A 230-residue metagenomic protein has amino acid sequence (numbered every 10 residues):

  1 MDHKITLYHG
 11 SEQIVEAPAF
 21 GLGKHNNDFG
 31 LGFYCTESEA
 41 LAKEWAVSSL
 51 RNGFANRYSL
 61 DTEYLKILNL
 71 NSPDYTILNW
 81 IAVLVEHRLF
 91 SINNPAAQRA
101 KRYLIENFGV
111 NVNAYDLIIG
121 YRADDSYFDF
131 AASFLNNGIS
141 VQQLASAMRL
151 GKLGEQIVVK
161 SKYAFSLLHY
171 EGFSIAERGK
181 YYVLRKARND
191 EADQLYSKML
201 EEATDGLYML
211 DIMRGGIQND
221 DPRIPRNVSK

Functional and structural regions predicted by a protein language model:
M1-D28, N56, P222-K230: ADP-ribose/NAD+-binding catalytic cleft of ART/PARP-like enzymes
D2-H3, S49-R51, T62-K230: Conserved NAD+-utilizing ADP-ribose enzyme module
T6, F33, A55-N56, Q156-I157: A broad, low-specificity signal marking well-ordered, structured residues that form hydrophobic/aromatic
E12-Q13, E39, T62-Y64: Short, flexible loop/turn elements at secondary-structure junctions
I14, A19, D28, G32 (+2 more regions): Residue-level preference for alpha-helix termini and adjacent loops
K24-S49: Extended catalytic/binding region for NAD+/ADP-ribose chemistry, centered on the ART fold
S59: Exposed, tryptophan/tyrosine-rich binding patches on extracellular proteins that engage cell-surface glycans
